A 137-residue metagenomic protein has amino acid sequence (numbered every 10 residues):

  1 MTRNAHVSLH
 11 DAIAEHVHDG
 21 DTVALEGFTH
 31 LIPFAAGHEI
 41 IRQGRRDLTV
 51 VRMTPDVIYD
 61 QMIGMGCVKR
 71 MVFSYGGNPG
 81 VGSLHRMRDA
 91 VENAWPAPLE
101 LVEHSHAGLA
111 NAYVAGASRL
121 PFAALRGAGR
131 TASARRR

Functional and structural regions predicted by a protein language model:
M1-R137: Conserved alpha/beta enzyme-core scaffold
